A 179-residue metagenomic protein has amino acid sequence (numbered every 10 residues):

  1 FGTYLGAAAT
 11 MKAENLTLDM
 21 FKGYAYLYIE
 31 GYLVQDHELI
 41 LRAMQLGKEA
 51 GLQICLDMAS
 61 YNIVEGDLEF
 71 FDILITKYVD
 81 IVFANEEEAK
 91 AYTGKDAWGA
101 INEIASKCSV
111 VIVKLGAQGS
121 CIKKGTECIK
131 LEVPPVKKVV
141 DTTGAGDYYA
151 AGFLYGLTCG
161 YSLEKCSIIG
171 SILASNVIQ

Functional and structural regions predicted by a protein language model:
F1, Y26, Q53-I54, I81 (+2 more regions): Structural motif
F1-E38: Conserved phosphate-binding/catalytic loop of the ribokinase/pfkB sugar-kinase fold
F1-Y4, Y28, Y32, F71 (+3 more regions): Aromatic side chains
A9-T10, Q45, E49, G94-Q179: Conserved phosphate-binding/catalytic region of the ribokinase-like
T17-M20, E30, I73-L74, S109-V110 (+2 more regions): Short, charged/polar low-complexity linear motifs in solvent-exposed/disordered segments
K22-G23, K77-Y78, K107: Alpha-helix C-terminal capping/helix-to-coil transition sites in glycosyltransferase folds
Y26-N102, Q118-S120: Conserved beta-alpha-beta core of the PfkB/ribokinase-like small-molecule kinase fold
